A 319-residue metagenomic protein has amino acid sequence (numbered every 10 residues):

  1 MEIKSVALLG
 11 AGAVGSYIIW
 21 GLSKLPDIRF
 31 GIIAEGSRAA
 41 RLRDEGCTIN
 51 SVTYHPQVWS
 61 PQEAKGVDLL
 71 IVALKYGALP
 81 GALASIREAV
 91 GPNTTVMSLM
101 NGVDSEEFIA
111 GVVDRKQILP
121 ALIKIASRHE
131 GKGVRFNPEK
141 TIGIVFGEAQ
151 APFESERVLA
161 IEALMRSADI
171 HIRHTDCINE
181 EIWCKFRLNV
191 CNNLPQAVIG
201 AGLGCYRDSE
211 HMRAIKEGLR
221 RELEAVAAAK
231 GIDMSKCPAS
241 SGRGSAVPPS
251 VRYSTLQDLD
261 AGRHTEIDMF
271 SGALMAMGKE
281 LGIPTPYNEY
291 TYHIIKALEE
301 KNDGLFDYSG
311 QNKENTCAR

Functional and structural regions predicted by a protein language model:
M1-H55: NAD(P)+-binding Rossmann beta1-loop-alpha1 motif at the extreme N-terminus of oxidoreductases
E2, R166, C205, E217-R319: NAD(P)-dependent Rossmann-like dehydrogenase/reductase catalytic/cofactor-binding core
I3-K4, D68, I142: Nucleotide donor/acceptor-binding cores
W20-K24, A84-E88, G111, G272 (+1 more regions): Short, well-ordered alpha-helices that flank and scaffold nucleotide-derived cofactor binding pockets
S51-R135: Rossmann-like NAD(P)(H) cofactor-binding subdomain of soluble oxidoreductases
V90, R135-E148, I199-D208, R252-A261: Helix-loop-beta segment of a Rossmann-like dinucleotide-binding subdomain
N101-E181, K185: Rossmann-fold dinucleotide-binding core
N179-R207, H211-E224, P248-S250: Active-site-proximal catalytic alpha-helix in oxidoreductases
